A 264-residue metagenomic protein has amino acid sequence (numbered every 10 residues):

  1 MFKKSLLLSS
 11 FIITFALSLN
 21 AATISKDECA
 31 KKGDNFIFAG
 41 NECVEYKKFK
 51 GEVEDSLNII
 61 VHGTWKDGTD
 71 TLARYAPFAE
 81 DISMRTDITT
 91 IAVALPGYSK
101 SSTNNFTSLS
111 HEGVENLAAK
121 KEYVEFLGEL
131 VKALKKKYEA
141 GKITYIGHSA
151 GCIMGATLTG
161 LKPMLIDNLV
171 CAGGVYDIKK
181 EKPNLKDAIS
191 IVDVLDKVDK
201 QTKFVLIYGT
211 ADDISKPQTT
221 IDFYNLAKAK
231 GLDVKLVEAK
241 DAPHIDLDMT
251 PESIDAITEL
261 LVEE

Functional and structural regions predicted by a protein language model:
A22-K50: N-terminal cap/lid segment of alpha/beta-hydrolase-fold proteins
N41-C43, K50-D87, A92: Short, surface-exposed "cap/lid" segments of acyl-processing enzymes
P96-A118: Cap/lid segment of the alpha/beta-hydrolase catalytic domain
S110-K135: Alpha/beta-hydrolase active-site loop
I146-G151, G155: Gly/Ala-rich beta-loop-alpha elbow adjacent to hydrolase catalytic centers
M164-D177: A conserved short beta-strand
G174-V237: The feature captures the conserved acid-bearing segment of alpha/beta-hydrolase catalytic domains
A229-E264: C-terminal catalytic histidine-bearing segment of alpha/beta-hydrolase fold enzymes
